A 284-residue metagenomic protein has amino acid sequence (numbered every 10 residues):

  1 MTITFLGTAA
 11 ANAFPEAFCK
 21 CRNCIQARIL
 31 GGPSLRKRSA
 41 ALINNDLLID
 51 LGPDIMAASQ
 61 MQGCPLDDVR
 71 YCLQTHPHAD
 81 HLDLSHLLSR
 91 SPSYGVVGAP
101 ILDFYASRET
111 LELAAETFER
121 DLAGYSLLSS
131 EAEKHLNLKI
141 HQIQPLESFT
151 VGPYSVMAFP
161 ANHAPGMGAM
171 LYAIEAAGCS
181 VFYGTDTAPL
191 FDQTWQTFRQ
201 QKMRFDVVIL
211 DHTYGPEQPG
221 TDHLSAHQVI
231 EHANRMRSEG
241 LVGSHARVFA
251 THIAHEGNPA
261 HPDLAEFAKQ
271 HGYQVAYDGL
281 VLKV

Functional and structural regions predicted by a protein language model:
M1-C64, K139-Q196, L280-V284: Core dinuclear metal-dependent hydrolase active-site scaffold
D46, G52-Y105, D206-V208: Active-site metal-binding motif and surrounding structural segment of the metallo-beta-lactamase
L48-G52, V69-D80, Y105-S107, F182-T187 (+3 more regions): Active-site neighborhood of phospho(di)ester-bond hydrolases with catalytic His/Asp-centered motifs
M56-Q60, S85-P92, A114-L122, H227-R237: Short, well-ordered amphipathic alpha-helices
G63-C64, R90-A99, D121-E131, Q200-M203 (+1 more regions): Alpha-helix termini
V69-R70, P100-D103, E133-L138, F205-D206 (+1 more regions): Residue-level recognition of the N-termini of beta-strands and the immediately preceding loop/turn
G98-I101, S107-G168, Y273-D278, L282: Metallo-beta-lactamase
A188-K283: Cap/insert and terminal regions of metallo-dependent hydrolase folds
